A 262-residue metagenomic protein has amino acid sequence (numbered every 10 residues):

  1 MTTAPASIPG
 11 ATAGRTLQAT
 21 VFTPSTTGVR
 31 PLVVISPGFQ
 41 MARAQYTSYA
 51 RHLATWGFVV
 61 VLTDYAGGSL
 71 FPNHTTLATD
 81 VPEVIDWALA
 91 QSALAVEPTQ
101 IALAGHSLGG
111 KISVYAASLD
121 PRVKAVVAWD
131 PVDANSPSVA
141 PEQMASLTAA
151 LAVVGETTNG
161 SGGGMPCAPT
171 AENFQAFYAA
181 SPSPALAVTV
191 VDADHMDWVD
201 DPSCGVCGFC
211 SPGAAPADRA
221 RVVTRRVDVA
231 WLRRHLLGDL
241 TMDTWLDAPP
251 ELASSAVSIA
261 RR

Functional and structural regions predicted by a protein language model:
M1-G28: N-terminal cap/lid segment of alpha/beta-hydrolase-fold proteins
T26, L70-K111, T241: Gly/Ser-rich "nucleophile elbow"/oxyanion-hole loop immediately N-terminal to the catalytic nucleophile in hydrolases
V29-G38: Short beta-strand element of the alpha/beta-hydrolase
M41-T63: Short amphipathic alpha-helix adjacent to the substrate-entry channel of hydrolases
I112-A116, G162: Hydrolases whose catalytic domains are alpha/beta-hydrolase-1, hotdog thioesterase, or metallo-beta-lactamase-like
Y115-K124: Conserved hydrolase catalytic core segment
K124-W198: The feature captures the conserved acid-bearing segment of alpha/beta-hydrolase catalytic domains
S183, D192-H195, D201-R262: Alpha/beta-hydrolase-fold serine-hydrolase catalytic core, especially in secreted/extracellular enzymes
